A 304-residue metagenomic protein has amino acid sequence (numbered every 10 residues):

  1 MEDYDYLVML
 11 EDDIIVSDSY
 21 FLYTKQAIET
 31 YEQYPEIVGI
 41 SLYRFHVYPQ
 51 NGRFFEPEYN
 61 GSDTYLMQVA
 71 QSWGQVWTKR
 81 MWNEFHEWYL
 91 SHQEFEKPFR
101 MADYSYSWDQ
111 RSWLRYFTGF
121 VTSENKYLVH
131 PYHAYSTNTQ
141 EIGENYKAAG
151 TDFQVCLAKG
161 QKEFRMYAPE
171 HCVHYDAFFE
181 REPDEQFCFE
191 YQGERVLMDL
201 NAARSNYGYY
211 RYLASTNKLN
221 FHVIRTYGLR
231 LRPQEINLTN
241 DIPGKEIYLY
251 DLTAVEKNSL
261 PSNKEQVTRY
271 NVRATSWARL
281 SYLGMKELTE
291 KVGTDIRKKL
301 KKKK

Functional and structural regions predicted by a protein language model:
M1-M9, I14-K304: Peripheral/terminal regions associated with large enzymatic or DNA-binding modules
